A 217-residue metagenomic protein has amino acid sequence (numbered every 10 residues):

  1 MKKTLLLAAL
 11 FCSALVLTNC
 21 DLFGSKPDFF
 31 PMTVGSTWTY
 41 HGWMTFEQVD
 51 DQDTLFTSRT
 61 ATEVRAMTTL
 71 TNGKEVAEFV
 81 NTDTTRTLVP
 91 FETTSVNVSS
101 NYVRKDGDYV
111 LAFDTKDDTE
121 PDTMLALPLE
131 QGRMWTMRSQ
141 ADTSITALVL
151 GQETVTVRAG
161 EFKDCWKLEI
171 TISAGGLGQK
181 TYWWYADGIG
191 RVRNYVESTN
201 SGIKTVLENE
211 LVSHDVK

Functional and structural regions predicted by a protein language model:
T4-L5, Y182: Residue-level detector of intrinsically disordered/flexible regions characterized by low predicted structural confidence
L5-S13: Sec-dependent N-terminal signal peptides
S13-A14, C165: Small-side-chain structural scaffolding
V16-N19: C-terminal motif of bacterial Sec signal peptides marking the signal peptidase cleavage site
D21-K217: Conserved functional acidic sites
